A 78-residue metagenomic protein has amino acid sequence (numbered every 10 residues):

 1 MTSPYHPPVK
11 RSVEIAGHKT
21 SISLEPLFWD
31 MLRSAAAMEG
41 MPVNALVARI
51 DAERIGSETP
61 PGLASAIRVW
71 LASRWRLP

Functional and structural regions predicted by a protein language model:
M1-R11: A detector for short, charged/polar N-terminal pre-domain segments
K10, E14-A66: Amphipathic, hydrophobic secondary-structure cores in small proteins
R68-P78: Short, solvent-exposed charged binding patches
